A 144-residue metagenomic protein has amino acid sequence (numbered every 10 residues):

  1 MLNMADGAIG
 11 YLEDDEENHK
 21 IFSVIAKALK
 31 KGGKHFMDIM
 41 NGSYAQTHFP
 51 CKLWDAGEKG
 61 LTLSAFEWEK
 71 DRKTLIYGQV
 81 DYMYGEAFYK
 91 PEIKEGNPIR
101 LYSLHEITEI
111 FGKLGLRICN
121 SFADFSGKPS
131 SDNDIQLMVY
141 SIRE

Functional and structural regions predicted by a protein language model:
M1-E17: A short SAM/SAH-binding and catalytic strip from SAM-dependent methyltransferases
L2, K52-A56, L137-M138: Short, hinge-like loop/turn segments at secondary-structure boundaries
G10-L12, S43-T47, S130: Short catalytic/ligand-binding loop motif for oxyanion handling, primarily in non-cytosolic enzymes, centered on
E16-H19, P50-K52: Short, glycine/charged-enriched secondary-structure capping and boundary segments
N18-K34: A short glycine-rich, Lys/Arg-flanked "PGG" loop and its adjoining helix->strand segment in the class I
F36-E109: SAM-dependent methyltransferase
P98-E144: C-terminal lobe and adjacent flexible extensions of AdoMet/dcAdoMet transferase-like proteins
